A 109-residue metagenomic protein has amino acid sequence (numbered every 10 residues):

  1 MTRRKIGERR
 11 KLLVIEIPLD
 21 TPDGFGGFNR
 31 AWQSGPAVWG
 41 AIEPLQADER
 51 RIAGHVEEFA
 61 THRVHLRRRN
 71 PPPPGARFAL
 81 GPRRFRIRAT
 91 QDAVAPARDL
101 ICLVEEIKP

Functional and structural regions predicted by a protein language model:
M1-V14: N-terminal intrinsically disordered, low-complexity, charge/repeat-rich segments that act as generic
I6, T21, G27-P109: Short, conserved turn/kink motifs that form compact alpha/beta structural patches or helix kinks used as
I17-P18: Short acidic, Pro/Gly- and aromatic-enriched capping/linker segments at domain boundaries
